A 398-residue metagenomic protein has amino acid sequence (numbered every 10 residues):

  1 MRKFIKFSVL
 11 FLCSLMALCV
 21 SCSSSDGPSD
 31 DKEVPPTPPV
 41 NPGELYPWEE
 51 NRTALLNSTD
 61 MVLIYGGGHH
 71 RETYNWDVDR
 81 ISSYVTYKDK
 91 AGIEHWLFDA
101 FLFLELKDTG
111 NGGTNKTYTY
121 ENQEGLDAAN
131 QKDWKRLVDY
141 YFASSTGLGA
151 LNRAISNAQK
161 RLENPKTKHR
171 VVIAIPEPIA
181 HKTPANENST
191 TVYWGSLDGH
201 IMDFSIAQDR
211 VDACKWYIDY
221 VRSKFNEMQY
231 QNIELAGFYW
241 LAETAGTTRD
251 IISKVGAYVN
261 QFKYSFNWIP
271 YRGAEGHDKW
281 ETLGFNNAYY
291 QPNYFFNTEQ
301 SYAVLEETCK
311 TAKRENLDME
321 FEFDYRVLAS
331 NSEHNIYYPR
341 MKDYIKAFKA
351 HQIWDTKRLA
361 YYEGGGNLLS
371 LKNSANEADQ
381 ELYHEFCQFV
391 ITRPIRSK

Functional and structural regions predicted by a protein language model:
M1-V20: Sec-dependent bacterial lipoprotein signal peptides
L15-L45: Bacterial Sec-dependent N-terminal signal peptides
P42-D212: N-terminal catalytic cores of secreted or lumenal carbohydrate-active enzymes
D60-L63, H95-F103, K168-V172, I233-Y239 (+4 more regions): Structural preference for beta-strand elements that scaffold enzyme active sites
Y74-Y87, Q123-Q159, S196-K224, T248-A257 (+3 more regions): Well-ordered, non-membrane alpha-helical segments in soluble/globular domains
H169-I179, I201-Y217, L235-E243, G256-H277 (+1 more regions): Aromatic-lined carbohydrate-recognition surfaces of secreted/lumenal glycan-active proteins
I251, G256, F262-L305: Extracellular glycoside hydrolase catalytic/binding regions
G273, N287-K398: Substrate-binding cleft of secreted/luminal carbohydrate-active enzymes
